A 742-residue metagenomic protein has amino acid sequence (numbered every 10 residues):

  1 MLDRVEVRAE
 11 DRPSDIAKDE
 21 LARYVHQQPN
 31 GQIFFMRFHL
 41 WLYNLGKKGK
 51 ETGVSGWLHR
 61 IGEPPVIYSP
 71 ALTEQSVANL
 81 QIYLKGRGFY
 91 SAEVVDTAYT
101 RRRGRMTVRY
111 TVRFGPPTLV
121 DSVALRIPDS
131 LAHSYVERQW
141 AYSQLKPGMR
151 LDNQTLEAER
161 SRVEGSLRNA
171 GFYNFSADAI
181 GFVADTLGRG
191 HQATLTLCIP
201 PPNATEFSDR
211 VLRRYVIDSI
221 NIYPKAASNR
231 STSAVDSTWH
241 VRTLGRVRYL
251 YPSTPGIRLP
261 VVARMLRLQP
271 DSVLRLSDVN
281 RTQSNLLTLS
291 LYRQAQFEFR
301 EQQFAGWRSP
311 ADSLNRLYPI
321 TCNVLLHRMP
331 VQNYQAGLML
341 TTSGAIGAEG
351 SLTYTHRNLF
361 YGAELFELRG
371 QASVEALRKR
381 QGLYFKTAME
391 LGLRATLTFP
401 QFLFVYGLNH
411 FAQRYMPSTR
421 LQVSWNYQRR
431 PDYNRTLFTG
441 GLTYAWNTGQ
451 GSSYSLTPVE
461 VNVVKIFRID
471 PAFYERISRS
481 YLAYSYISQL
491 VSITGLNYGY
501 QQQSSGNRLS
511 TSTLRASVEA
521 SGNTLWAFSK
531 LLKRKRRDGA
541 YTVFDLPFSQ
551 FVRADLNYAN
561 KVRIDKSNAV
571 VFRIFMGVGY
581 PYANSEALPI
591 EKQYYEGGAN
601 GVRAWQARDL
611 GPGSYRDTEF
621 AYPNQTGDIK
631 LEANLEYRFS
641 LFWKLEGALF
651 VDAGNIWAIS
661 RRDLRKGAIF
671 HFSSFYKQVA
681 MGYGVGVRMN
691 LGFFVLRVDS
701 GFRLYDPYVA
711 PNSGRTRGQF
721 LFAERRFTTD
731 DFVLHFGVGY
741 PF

Functional and structural regions predicted by a protein language model:
M1-T288, Q294-F297, P319, R429: Interaction-mediating elements
A9-D11, V112-P116, I127-D129, L197-N203 (+10 more regions): Flexible glycine-/small-residue-rich
F89-E93, Y173-A177, I346-G350, L391-L393 (+2 more regions): Amphipathic hydrophobic-ligand
V120-D121, V331-A336, L377-R378, D538-Y541 (+1 more regions): Short small-residue beta-strand/loop micro-motif enriched in glycine and branched aliphatics
A132-Y135, P255-G256, R275-R515, R603-A604 (+5 more regions): Gram-negative/organellar outer-membrane beta-barrel architecture
Y249-P252, M339-G344, S455-F639, L649-S674 (+1 more regions): C-terminal outer-membrane beta-barrel translocator/porin domains of Gram-negative envelope proteins and their
L631-F639, G647, A653, A680-L691 (+1 more regions): Conserved C-terminal beta-signal and adjacent last beta-strands/turns of outer-membrane beta-barrel proteins
